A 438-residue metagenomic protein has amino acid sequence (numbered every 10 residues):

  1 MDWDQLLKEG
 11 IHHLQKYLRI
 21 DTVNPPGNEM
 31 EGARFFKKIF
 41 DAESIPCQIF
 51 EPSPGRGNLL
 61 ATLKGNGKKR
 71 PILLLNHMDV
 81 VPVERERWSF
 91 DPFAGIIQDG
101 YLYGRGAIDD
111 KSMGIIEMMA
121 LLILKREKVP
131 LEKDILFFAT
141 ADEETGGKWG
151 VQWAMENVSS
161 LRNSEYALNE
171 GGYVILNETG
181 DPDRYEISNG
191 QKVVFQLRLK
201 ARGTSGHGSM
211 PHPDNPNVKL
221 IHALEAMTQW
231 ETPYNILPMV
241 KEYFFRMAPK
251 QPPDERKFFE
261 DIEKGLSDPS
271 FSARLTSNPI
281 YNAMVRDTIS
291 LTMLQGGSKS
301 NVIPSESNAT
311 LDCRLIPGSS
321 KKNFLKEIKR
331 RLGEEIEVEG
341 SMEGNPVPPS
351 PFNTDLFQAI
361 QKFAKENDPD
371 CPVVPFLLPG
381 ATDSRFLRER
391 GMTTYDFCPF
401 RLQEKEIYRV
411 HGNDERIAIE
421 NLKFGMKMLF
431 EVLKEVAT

Functional and structural regions predicted by a protein language model:
M1, Q5, S53, G172-G425 (+2 more regions): Metal-dependent amide/peptide-bond hydrolase catalytic core, centered on the "pita-bread" metallohydrolase fold
M1-A107, L124-K133, L311: Acidic/His- and Gly-rich active-site-bordering loop/insert found across diverse amide/peptide-bond hydrolases
Q15-T22, D41, I45, L122 (+7 more regions): Sec-exported extracytoplasmic/periplasmic mature domains
E43-I45, K68-P71, K133-D134, R162-E165 (+2 more regions): Loop/turn elements at helix/coil->beta-strand transitions in domains of secreted/extracellular proteins
L75-H77, A139, N169-E170, K200: Short beta-strand segments
E84-R87, G147-V151, E178-T179, E389 (+1 more regions): Short, solvent-exposed loop/turn and secondary-structure capping segments
L102, I108-E186: Acidic/histidine-rich catalytic neighborhood of metal-dependent amide-processing enzymes
